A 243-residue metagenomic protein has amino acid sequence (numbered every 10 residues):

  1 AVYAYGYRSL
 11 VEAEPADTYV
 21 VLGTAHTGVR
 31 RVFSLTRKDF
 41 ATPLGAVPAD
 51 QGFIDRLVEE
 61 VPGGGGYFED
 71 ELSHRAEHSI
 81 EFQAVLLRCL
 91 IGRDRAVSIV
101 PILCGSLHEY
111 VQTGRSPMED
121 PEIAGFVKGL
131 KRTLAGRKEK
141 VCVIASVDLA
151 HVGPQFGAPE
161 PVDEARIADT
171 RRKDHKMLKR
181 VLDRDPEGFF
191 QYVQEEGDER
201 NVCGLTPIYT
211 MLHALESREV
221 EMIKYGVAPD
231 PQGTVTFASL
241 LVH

Functional and structural regions predicted by a protein language model:
A1-Y209, H213-E219, Y225-T234, L241: Active-site histidine-anchored catalytic micro-motif
